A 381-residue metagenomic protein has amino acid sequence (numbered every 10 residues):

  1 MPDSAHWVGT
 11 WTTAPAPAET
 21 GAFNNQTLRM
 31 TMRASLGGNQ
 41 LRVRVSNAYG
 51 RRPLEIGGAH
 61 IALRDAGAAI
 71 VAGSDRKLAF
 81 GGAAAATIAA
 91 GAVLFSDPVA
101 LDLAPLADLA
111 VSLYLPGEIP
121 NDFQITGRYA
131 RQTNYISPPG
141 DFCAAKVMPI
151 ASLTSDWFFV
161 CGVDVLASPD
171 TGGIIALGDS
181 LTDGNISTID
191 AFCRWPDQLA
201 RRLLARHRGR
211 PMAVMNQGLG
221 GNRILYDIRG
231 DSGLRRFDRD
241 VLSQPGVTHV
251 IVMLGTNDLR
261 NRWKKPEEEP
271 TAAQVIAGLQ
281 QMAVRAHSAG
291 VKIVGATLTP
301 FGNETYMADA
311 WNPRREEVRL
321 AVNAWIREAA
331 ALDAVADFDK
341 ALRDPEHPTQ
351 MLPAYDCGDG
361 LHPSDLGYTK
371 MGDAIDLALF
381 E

Functional and structural regions predicted by a protein language model:
M1-L177, S187-D190, R208, F380-E381: N-terminal secretory targeting modules
N121-T126, N185-F192, L225-R229, R262-K265 (+1 more regions): Short, solvent-exposed loop/turn and secondary-structure capping segments
F158, P196, A200-L203, R229-Q244 (+1 more regions): Alpha-helical scaffolding within the catalytic cores of extracellular/periplasmic polymer-degrading hydrolases
T171-D197, G220-R223: Catalytic nucleophile-elbow at a beta strand-turn-alpha helix junction centered on a G-D-S/GDSL motif, marking
G173-G178, T182, M212-G218, T248-M253 (+3 more regions): Structural recognition of the beta-strand scaffold that forms the well-ordered cores of secreted hydrolase catalytic
S187, L219-Q274: Oxyanion-hole/transition-state-stabilizing segment in secreted/luminal serine hydrolases and related acyltransferases
A200-M212: Signal peptide-proximal N-terminal region of secreted/periplasmic/extracellular or secretory-lumen proteins
L234, R260-R262, T299-E381: Catalytic His-Asp segment of secreted/periplasmic serine-dependent ester chemistry enzymes
